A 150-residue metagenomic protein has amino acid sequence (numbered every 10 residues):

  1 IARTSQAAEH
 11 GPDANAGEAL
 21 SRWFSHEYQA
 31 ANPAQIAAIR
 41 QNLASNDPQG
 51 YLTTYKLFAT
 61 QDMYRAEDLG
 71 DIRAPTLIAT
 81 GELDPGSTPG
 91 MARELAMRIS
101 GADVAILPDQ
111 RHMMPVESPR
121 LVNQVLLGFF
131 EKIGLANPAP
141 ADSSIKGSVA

Functional and structural regions predicted by a protein language model:
I1-R3: Charged helix-capping and loop-helix junction motifs
H10-D71: Conserved alpha/beta-hydrolase catalytic His-Asp/Glu region
A19, Y55, L95, V122 (+2 more regions): Hydrophobic "lid"/C-terminal helical patch of Rossmann-like NAD(P)-dependent dehydrogenase/epimerase domains
I72, I78-T80, D84: Short beta-strand/loop motif that positions the catalytic acidic residue of the alpha/beta-hydrolase fold
R73-A74, G101: Active-site acidic short loop of glycosyltransferases
P85-M91: Conserved alpha/beta-hydrolase "acid-adjacent" motif
R93-A102: Active-site-adjacent alpha-helix of alpha/beta-hydrolase-fold enzymes
G101-A150: Catalytic active-site module of serine/aspartate enzymes centered on a nucleophile-bearing elbow/loop
